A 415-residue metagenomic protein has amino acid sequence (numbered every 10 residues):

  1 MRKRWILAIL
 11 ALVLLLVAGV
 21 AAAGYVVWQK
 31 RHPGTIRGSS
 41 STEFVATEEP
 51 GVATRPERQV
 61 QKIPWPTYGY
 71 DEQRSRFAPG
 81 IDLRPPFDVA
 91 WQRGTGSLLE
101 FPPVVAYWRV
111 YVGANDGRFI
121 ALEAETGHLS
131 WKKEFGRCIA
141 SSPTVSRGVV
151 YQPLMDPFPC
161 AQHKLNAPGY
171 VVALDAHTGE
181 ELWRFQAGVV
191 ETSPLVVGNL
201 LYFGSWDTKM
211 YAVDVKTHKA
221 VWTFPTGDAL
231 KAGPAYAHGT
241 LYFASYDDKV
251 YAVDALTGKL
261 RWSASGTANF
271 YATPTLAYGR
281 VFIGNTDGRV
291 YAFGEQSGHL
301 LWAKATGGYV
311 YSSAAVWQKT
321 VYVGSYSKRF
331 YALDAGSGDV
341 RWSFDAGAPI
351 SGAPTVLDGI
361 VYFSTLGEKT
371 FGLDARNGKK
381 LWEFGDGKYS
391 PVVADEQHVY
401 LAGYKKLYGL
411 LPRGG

Functional and structural regions predicted by a protein language model:
M1-L16: N-terminal Sec-pathway targeting helices
I9, A23-G24: Intrinsically disordered, low-structural-confidence terminal and linker regions
V17-A22: Alpha-helical transmembrane segments
G24-F101, H128-F135, Y170-D175, E180-Q186 (+6 more regions): Aromatic (tryptophan-biased) beta-strands that constitute blades/sheets of beta-rich domains
Y25-K30, Q59-Y70, G96-R118, R137-V171 (+6 more regions): Repeat-blade elements of multi-bladed beta-propeller folds
S75-P79, D116, E123: Short, glycine/acidic-enriched capping/hinge loops at junctions between secondary-structure elements
G113, E125, K216, A244 (+5 more regions): Glycine-rich phosphate/oxyanion-binding loops and their immediately adjacent helices within cytosolic catalytic domains
